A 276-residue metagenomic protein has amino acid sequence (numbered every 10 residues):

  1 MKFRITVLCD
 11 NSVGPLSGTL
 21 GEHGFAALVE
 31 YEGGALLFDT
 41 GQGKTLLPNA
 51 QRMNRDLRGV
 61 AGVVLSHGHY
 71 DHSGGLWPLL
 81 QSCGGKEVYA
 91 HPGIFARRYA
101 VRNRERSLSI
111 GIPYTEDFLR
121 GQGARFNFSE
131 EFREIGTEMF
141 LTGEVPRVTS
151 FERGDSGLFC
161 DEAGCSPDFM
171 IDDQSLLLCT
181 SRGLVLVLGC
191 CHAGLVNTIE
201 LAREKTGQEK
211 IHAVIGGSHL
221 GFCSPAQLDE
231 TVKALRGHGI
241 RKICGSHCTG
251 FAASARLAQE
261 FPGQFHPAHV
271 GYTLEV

Functional and structural regions predicted by a protein language model:
M1-S17, G157-P167, G216-L220: Glycine-rich phosphate-binding "P-loop"
F3-M53, F169, D173-L188: Conserved beta-strand hairpin/beta-sheet module of binuclear metal-dependent hydrolase folds, prominently
D10-S12, T40-G43, G68, P92-I94 (+6 more regions): Active-site metal-binding loops of divalent metal-dependent hydrolases
T45-F95, T206-A213: Active-site metal-binding motif and surrounding structural segment of the metallo-beta-lactamase
M53, C83-G84, Q122, G239 (+1 more regions): Short, structured coil segments at secondary-structure junctions
H72, E87, D168-V270: Cap/insert and terminal regions of metallo-dependent hydrolase folds
F95-Q174, G237, H266-E275: Metallo-beta-lactamase
